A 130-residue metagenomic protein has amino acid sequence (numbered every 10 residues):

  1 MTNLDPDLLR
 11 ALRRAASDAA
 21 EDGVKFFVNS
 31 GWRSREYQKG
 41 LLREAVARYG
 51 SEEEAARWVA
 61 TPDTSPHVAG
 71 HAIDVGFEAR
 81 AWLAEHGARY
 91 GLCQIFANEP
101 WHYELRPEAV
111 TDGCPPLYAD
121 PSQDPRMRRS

Functional and structural regions predicted by a protein language model:
M1-S130: Cell-envelope/glycan interface and biosynthesis
